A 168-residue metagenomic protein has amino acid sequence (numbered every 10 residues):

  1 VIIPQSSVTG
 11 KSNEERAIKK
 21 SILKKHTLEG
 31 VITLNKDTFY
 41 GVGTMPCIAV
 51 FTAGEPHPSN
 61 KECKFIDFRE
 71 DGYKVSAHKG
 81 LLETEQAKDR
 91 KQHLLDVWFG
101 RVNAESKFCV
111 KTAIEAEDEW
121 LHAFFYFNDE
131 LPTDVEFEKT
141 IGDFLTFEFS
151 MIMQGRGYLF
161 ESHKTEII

Functional and structural regions predicted by a protein language model:
V1-I168: A conserved structural/catalytic subdomain of Rossmann-like adenosyl-cofactor enzymes
